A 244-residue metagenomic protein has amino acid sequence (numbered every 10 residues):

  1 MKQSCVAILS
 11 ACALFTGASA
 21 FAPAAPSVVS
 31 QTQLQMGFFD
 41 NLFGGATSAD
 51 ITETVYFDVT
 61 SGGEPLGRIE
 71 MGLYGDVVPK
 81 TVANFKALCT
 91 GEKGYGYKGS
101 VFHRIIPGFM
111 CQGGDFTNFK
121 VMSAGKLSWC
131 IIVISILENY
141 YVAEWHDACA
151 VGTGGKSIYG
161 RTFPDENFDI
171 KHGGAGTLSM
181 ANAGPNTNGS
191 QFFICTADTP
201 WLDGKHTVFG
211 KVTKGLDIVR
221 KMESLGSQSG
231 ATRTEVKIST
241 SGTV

Functional and structural regions predicted by a protein language model:
C5-I8, F15-V244: Cyclophilin-like peptidyl-prolyl cis-trans isomerases
